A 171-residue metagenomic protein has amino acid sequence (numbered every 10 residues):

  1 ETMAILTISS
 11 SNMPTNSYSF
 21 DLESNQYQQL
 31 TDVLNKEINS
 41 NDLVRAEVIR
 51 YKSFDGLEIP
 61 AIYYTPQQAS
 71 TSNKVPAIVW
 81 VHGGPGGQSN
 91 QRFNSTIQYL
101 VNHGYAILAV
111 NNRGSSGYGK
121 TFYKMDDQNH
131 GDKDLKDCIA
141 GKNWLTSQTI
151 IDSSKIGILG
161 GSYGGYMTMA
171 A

Functional and structural regions predicted by a protein language model:
T2-A171: Serine-hydrolase catalytic core recognition
